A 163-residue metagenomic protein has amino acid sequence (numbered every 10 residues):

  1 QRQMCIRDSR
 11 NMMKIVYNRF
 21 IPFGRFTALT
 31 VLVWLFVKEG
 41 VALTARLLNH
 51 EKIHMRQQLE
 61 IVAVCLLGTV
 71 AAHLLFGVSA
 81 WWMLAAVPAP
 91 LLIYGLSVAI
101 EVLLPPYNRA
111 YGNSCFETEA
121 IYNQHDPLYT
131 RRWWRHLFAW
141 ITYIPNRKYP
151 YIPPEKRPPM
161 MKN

Functional and structural regions predicted by a protein language model:
Q1-I6: Short, small-residue-biased leader/transition segments that mark boundaries at the very start of proteins
K14-R19, F23-F26, H73, A80-N163: Metalloprotease/metallohydrolase-associated module, dominated by Zn2+-dependent proteases
R25-L48: Short pre-active-site segment immediately N-terminal to the catalytic Zn-binding motif
V33, H54, A120: Divalent metal-coordination and catalytic microenvironments
E39, R56-Q57, Q124: Activation segment
R46-Q58: Active-site recognition of the HExxH zinc-binding catalytic motif
L59-L75: Membrane-interfacial alpha-helical segments at the cytosolic side of multi-pass membrane proteins
